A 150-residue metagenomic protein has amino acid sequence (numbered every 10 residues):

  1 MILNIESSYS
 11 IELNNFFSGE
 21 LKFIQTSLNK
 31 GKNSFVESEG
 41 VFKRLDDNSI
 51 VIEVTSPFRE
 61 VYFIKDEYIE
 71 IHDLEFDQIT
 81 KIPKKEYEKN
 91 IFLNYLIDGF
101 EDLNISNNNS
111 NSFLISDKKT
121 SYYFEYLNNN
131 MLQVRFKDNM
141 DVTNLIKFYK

Functional and structural regions predicted by a protein language model:
I2-I5: N-terminal signal peptide c-region/cleavage motif recognized by signal peptidases
S7-S10: Boundary at the C-terminal end of the N-terminal hydrophobic targeting segment
N14-F35: A short, Trp-centered hydrophobic/proline-enriched beta-strand micro-motif
F17, K43-S49, I64-Y68, N108-S110 (+2 more regions): Short, solvent-exposed coil/turn segments at beta-strand boundaries
E39-V41, R59-V61, S121-E125: Short, surface-exposed charged micro-motifs
K43-N90, N139-N144: An acidic-aromatic
F76-K118: Flexible, surface-exposed loop/linker segments and immediately adjacent secondary-structure boundaries
N107-K150: Gly/Pro-enriched, hydrophobic low-complexity segments that function as extracytoplasmic propeptides/linkers
